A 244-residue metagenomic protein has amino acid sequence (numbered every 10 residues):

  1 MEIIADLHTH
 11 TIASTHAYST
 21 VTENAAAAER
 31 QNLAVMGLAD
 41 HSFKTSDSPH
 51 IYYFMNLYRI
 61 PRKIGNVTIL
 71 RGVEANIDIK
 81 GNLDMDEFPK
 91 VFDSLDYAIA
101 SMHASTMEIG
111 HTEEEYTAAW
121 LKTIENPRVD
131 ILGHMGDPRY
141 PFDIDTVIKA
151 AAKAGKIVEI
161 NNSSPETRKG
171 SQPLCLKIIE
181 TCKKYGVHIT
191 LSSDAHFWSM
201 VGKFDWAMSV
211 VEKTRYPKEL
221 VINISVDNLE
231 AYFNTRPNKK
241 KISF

Functional and structural regions predicted by a protein language model:
M1-S14: Replace "His-x-His-based motif
I3-A5, G37, R71, I131 (+1 more regions): Residue-level marker for buried hydrophobic side chains located in beta-strands that build the well-ordered beta-sheet
T11-I12, V35-H41: Ser/Thr-glycine-rich phosphate-binding loops at phosphate-binding pockets of nucleotides, nucleotide cofactors
T15-Y18, S48, P141-A150, R168-T181 (+2 more regions): Histidine/acidic-residue-rich catalytic or RNA/ligand-binding cores of hydrolases and nuclease-related proteins
T22-M36, R59-K63: Alpha-helical scaffold segments that flank or form the walls of functional sites
E29-N32, I124-E125, K183, E212: Non-catalytic positions within long, well-ordered alpha-helices that form the structural scaffold/packing of enzyme
H41, V187-V201: Short acidic/histidine-rich active-site segments
S42, D47-I160, E212-V221, N228-F244: Extended substrate/RNA-proximal surfaces in nucleic-acid metabolism proteins
